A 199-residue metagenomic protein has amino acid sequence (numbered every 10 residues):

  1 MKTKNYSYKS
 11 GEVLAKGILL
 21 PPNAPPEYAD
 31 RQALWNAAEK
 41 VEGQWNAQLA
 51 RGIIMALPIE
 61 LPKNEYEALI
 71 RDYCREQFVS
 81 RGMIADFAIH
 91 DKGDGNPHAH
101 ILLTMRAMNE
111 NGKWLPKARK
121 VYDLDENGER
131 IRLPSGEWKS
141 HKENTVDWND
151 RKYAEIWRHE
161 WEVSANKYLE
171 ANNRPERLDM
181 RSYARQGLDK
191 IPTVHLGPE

Functional and structural regions predicted by a protein language model:
M1-E199: N-terminal nicking endonuclease/strand-transfer module with a His-rich metal-binding environment and a catalytic Tyr
